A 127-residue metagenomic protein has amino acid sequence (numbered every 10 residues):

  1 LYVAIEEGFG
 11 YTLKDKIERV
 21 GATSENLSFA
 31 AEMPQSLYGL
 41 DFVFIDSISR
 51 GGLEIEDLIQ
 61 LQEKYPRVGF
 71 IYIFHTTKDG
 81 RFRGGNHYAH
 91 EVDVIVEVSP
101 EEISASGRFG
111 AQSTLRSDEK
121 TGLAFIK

Functional and structural regions predicted by a protein language model:
L1-A31: Conserved P-loop
V3, G10, M33-Q35, E91-V96 (+1 more regions): Disordered, low-complexity tails and leader-like regions
G8-G10, I48-E54, T77-G80: Short acidic, S/G/P-rich loop/turn micro-motifs used as interaction or catalytic elements
T12-K16, D57-Q60, H87-E91: Alpha-helical scaffold elements adjacent to nucleotide-binding pockets in ATP/GTP-utilizing enzyme cores
I17, T23-L27, P34-L37, S106 (+1 more regions): Replication-associated primase and helicase/ATPase modules
A22-I73: Phosphate-binding/switch loop-helix module in NTP-utilizing enzymes
Q62-K127: Phosphate-binding/switch region of NTP-binding enzymes
